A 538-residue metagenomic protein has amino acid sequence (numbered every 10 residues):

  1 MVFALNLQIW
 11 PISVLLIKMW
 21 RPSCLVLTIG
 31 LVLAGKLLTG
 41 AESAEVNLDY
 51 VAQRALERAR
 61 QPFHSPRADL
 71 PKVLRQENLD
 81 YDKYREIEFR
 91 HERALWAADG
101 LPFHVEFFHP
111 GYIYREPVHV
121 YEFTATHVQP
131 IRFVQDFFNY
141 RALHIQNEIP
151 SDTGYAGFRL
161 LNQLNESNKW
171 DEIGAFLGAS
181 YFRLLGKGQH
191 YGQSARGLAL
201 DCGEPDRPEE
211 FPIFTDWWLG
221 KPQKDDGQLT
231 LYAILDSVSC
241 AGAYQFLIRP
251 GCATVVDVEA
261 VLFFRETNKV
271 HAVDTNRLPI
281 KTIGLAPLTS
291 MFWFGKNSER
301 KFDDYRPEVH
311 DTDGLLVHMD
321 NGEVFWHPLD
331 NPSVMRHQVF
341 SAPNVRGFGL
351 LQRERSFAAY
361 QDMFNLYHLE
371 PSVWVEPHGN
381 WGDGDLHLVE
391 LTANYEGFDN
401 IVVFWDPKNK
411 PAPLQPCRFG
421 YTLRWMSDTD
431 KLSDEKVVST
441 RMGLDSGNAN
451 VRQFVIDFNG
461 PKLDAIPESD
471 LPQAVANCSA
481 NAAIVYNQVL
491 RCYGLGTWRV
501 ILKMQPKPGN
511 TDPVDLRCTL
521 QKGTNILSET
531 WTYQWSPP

Functional and structural regions predicted by a protein language model:
L5-V26: Bacterial N-terminal signal peptides that target proteins for export
C24-K36: Bacterial N-terminal signal peptides
A34-A44: Bacterial Sec-dependent signal peptides at the C-terminal "C-region" and cleavage site
E42-Y81, I87-R90, F108, A359-P538: Terminal accessory/anchoring regions of large secretory-pathway or extracellular enzymes
R60-E204: Solvent-exposed N-terminal domain segments of exported/luminal and surface proteins
D82, A175-L177, Q189, N276-A286 (+2 more regions): A contiguous, surface-exposed recognition patch within enzymatic or periplasmic domains that forms
Y191-G251, G382-E390, F398: Extended, loop-rich substrate-binding clefts of extracytoplasmic carbohydrate-active enzymes
A233-T289: Acidic, contiguous internal or C-terminal segments within carbohydrate-active enzymes that form a structured patch used
